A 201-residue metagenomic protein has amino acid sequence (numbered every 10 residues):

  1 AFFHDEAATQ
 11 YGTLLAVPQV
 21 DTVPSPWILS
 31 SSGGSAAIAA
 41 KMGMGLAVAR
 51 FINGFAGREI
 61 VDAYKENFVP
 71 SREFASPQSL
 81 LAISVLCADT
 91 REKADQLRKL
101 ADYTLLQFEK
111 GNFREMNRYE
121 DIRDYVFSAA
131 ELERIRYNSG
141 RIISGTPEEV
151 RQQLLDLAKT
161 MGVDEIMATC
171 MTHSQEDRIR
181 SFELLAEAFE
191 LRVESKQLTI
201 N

Functional and structural regions predicted by a protein language model:
A1-L15, A56-M161: An alpha-helical appendage that flanks or caps ligand/catalytic pockets
A1-M42: Internal, glycine-rich beta/alpha segment that forms the wall or movable "lid" of small-molecule/cofactor binding
S25-L29, M44-A49, P77-S84, I166-A168: Hydrophobic faces of well-ordered beta-strands that scaffold small-molecule active sites in alpha/beta enzyme cores
S31-V61, K65: A conserved active-site cap/scaffold subdomain adjacent to cofactor or substrate pockets
F51-I52, C170-D177: Glycine-rich, proline-tolerant flexible connector loops at the mouths of alpha/beta enzymes
E59-N67, Q175-R192: C-terminal helical cap(s) of enzyme catalytic domains, especially alpha/beta-barrels
T160-M171: Bilobed periplasmic-binding protein-like "clamshell/Venus-flytrap" ligand-binding domains
E190-N201: Short, basic, low-complexity termini and linkers enriched in Ser/Thr/Gly/Pro that act as targeting/leader peptides
